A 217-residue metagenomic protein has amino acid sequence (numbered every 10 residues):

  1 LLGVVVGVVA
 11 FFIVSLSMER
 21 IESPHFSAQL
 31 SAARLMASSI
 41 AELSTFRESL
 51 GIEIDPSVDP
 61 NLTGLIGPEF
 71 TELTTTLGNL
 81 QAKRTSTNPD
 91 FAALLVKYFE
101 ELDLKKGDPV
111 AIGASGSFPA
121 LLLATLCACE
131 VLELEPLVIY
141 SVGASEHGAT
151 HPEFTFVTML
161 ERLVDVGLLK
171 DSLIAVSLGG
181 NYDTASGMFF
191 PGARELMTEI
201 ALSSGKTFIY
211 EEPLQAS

Functional and structural regions predicted by a protein language model:
L1-L16: Hydrophobic membrane-insertion alpha-helices, especially the h-region of bacterial N-terminal signal peptides
M18-A32: Ser/Thr/Pro/Gly-rich low-complexity linker/stalk segments immediately outside membranes or between
S31-D90: N-terminal, Lys/Arg-enriched amphipathic/low-complexity engagement segments that precede the first folded domain
N79, K83, G113, G205-I209: Conserved short-loop catalytic and cofactor-binding motifs
D90, F99-L102, K106-T155: Membrane-embedded segments
L95-F99, S217: Generic hydrophobic alpha-helical segments
T155-S217: A substrate-binding/cap region within the structured catalytic cores of diverse enzymes
